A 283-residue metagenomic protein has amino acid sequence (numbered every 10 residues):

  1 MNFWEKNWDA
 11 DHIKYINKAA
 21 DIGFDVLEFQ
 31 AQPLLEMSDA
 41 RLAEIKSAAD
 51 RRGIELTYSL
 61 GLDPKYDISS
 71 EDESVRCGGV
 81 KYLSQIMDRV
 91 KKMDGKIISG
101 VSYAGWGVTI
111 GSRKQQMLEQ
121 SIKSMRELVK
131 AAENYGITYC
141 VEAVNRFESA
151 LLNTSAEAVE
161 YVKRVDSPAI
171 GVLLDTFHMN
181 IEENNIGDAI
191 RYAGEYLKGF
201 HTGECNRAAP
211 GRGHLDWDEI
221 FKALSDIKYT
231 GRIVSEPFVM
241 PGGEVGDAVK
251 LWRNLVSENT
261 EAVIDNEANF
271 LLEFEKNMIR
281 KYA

Functional and structural regions predicted by a protein language model:
M1, E5, D9-A20, D94 (+3 more regions): Histidine-acidic metal/acid-base catalytic patches
M1-K92, S167, R253-A283: N-terminal pre-domain/capping segments
F3, A31-P33, L62-P64, A104-W106 (+4 more regions): Active-site-proximal loop/turn and secondary-structure-junction residues that shape catalytic pockets, frequently
D9-D11, D50-R51, S69-G171, E258-D265 (+1 more regions): Active-site acidic/histidine proton-transfer and metal-coordination neighborhood in alpha/beta enzyme cores
D25-V26, E55, K96-I97, T138 (+1 more regions): Residue-level detector of anion-binding/catalytic polar loops
E28, Y58, S99, C140 (+3 more regions): Conserved beta-strand positions in the central sheet of alpha/beta enzyme cores
S38-G53, Y82-D94, I122-K130, G187-R191 (+1 more regions): Short amphipathic alpha-helices and their capping/turn segments at secondary-structure boundaries
G61-D67, D94, G100-T109, G199 (+1 more regions): A short small-residue
